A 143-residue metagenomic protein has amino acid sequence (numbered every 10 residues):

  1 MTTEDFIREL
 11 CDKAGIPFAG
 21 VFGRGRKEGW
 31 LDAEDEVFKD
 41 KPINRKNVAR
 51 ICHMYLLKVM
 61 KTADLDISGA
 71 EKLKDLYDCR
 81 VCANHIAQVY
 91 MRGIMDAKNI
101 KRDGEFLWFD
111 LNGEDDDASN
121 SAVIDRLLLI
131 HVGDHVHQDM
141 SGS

Functional and structural regions predicted by a protein language model:
M1-N47, M54-H85, D96-G113, L127-S143: Feature responds to low-complexity, polar/acidic, surface-exposed segments characteristic of secreted/exported proteins
D116-D125: Non-catalytic cell-wall polysaccharide-engagement segments
